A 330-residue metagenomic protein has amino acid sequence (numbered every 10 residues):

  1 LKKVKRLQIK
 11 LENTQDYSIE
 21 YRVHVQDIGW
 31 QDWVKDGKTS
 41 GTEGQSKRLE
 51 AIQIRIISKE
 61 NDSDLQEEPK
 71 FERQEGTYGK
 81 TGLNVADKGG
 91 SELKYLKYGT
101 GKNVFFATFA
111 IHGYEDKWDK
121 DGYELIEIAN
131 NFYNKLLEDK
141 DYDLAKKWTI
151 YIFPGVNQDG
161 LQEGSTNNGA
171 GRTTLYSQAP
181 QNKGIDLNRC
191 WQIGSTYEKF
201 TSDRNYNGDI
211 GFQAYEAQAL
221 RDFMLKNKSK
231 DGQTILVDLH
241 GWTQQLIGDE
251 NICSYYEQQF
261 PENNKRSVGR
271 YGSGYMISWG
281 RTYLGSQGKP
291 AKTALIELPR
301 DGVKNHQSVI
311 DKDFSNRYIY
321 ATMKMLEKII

Functional and structural regions predicted by a protein language model:
L1-Q74: Lectin-type carbohydrate-recognition ectodomains
R73-L93: Short glycine- and acidic-rich boundary segments immediately preceding or forming the N-terminal edge of structured
K80-G82, Y95, I152, G184-D186 (+2 more regions): Conserved beta-strand scaffold positions in the cores of enzyme catalytic domains, especially in NTP/NDP-utilizing
G90-L93, A170-T173, L220, S273-L284: Alpha-helical scaffolding within the catalytic cores of extracellular/periplasmic polymer-degrading hydrolases
L93-N103, A110: Short beta-strand-to-loop junctions in surface cap/lid or active-site-entrance loops
F105-T108, L236: Hydrophobic beta-strand anchors of alpha/beta hydrolase catalytic cores
E115-V268: Active-site/substrate-binding loop(s) of hydrolase catalytic cores
L236, L246-G248, Y255-Q258, S273-I330: Active-site-adjacent mobile loop/cap segments within catalytic or ligand-binding domains
